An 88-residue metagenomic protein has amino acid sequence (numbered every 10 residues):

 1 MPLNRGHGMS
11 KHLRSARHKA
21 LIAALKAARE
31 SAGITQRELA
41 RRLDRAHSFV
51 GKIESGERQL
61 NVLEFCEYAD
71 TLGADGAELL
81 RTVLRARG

Functional and structural regions predicted by a protein language model:
M1-K11, D70, E78-G88: Short, charged recognition helix plus adjacent turn of helix-turn-helix-like nucleic-acid-binding domains
P2-S31: A short, Lys/Arg-rich alpha-helix, primarily the initiator
A23-R42, E67: Short basic helix-loop element that most often maps to the first helix and adjoining turn of HTH DNA-binding modules
L43-L60: Recognition helix of helix-turn-helix/homeodomain-like DNA-binding domains that insert into the DNA major groove
E57-A69: Short, basic-rich loop-to-helix N-cap that marks the start of a DNA-contacting helix
